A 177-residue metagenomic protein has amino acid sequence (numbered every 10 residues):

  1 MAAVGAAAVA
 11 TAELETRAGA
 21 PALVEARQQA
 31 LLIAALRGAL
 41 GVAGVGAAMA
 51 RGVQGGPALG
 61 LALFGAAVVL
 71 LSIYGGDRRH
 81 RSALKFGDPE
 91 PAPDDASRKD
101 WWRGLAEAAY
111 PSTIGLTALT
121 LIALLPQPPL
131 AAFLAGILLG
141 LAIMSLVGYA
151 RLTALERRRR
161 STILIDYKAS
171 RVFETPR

Functional and structural regions predicted by a protein language model:
M1-R27, E174-R177: N-terminal, intrinsically disordered, low-complexity segments that immediately precede the first transmembrane helix
A18-Q28, P93-W102: Short juxtamembrane and helix-loop transition motifs at transmembrane-helix boundaries in membrane proteins
Q28-A47: The first (N-terminal) embedded transmembrane alpha-helix
A43-G55, A109-I143: Alpha-helical transmembrane segments and their membrane-interface junctions in multi-pass membrane proteins
A48-R81, S145-L146: Hydrophobic alpha-helical membrane-embedded segments
V69-E90, T153-R157: Membrane-water interface of transmembrane alpha-helices
D77, L134-R171: Alpha-helical transmembrane segments and their immediate juxtamembrane interface regions
F86-P111: Short membrane-interface loop/juxtamembrane segments of multi-pass integral membrane proteins
